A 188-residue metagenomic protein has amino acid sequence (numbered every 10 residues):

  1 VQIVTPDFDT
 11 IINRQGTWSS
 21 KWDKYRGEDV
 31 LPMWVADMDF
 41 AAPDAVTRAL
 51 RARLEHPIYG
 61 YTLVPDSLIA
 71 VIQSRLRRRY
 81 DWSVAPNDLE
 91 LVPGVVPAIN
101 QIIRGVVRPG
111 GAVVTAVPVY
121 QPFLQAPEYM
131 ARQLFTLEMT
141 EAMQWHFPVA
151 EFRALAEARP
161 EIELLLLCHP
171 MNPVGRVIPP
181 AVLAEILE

Functional and structural regions predicted by a protein language model:
V1-Q2, D9, D44, A112 (+2 more regions): Residue-level marker of intrinsically disordered, low-complexity segments enriched for small/polar residues
Q2-G94, Q101: N-terminal small-domain helix-loop-helix segment of the aminotransferase-like
Y59-L187: Conserved core of the PLP fold type I
